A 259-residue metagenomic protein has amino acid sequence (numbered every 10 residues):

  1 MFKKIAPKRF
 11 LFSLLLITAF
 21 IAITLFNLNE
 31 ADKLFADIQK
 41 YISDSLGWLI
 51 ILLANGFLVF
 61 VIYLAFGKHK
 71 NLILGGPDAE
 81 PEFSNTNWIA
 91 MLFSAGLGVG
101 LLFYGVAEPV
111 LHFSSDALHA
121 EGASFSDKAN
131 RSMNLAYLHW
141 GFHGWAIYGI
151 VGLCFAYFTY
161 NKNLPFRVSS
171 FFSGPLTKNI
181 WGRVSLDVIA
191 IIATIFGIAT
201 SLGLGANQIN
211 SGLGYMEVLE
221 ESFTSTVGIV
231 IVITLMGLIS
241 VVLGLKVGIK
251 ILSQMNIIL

Functional and structural regions predicted by a protein language model:
M1-F125: N-terminal alpha-helical transmembrane segments of multi-pass membrane transport and channel/translocase proteins
M1-K4, L28-I42, V61-E80, S132-H139 (+3 more regions): Membrane-water interface regions at transmembrane-helix termini and the short interhelical loops of multi-pass membrane
K3-K4, K8-L11, L15-L25, L58-V61 (+3 more regions): Helix-loop-helix module between adjacent transmembrane segments
F12, L46, L53, L186-T194 (+2 more regions): Membrane-interface loop-to-helix entry segments
L34-D44, W48, E121-Y148, F172 (+1 more regions): Membrane-core helix-loop-helix motifs of multi-pass transport proteins
D78-P81, A117-K128, P165-R183: Juxtamembrane inter-helical linkers in multi-pass membrane proteins
V106, V110-H112, A117, L153 (+3 more regions): Generic secondary-structure boundary signal with a strong preference for alpha-helix termini
H112-R131, I209-V227: Hydrophobic alpha-helical transmembrane segments and immediately flanking/interface helices in integral membrane
